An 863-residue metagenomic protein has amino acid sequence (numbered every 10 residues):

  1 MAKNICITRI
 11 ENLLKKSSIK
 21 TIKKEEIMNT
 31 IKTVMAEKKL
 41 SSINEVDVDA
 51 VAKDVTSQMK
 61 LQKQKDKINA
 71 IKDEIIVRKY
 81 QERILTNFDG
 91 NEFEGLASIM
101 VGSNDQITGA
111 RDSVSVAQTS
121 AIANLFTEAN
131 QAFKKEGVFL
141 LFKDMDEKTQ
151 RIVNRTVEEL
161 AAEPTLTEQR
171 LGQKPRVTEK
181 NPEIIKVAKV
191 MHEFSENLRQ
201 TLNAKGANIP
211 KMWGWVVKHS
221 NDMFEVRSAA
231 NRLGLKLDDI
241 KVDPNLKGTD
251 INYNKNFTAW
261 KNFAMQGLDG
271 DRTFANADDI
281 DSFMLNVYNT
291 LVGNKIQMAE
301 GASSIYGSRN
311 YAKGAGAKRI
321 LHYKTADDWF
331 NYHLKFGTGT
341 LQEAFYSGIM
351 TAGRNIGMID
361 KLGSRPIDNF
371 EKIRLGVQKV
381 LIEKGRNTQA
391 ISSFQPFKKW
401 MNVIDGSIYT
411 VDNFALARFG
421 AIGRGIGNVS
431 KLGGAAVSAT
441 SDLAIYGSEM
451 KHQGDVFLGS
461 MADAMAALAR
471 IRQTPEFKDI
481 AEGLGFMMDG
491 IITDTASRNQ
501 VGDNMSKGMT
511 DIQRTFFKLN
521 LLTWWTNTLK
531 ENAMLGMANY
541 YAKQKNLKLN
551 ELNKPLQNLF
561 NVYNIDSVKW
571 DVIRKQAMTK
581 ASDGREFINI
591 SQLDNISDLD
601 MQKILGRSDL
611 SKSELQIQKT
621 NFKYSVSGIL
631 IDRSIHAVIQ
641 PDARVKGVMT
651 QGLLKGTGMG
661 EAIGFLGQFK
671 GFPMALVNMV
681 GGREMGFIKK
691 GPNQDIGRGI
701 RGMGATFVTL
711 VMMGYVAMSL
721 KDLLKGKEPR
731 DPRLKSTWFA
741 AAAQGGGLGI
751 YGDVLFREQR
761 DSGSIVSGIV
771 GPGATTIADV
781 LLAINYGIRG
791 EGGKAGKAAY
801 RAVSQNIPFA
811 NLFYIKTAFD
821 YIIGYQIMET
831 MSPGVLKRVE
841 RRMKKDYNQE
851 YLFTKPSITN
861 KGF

Functional and structural regions predicted by a protein language model:
A2-N197, T201-A207, K211-N231: Low-complexity, small/polar and acidic-rich linker and loop segments
E147-R176, Q378-F419: Acidic/polar, low-complexity linker and loop regions
R176-K180, V287-L291, I296, A302-F330 (+1 more regions): Short linear interaction motifs
N181-R199, S393-D405, G423-I426, L484 (+4 more regions): Short amphipathic alpha-helical coiled-coil/interface segments
G214, S220, N262, D269-F274 (+3 more regions): Domain-level detector for long, ordered catalytic/regulatory cores in large eukaryotic signaling and trafficking
F345-G385: Low-complexity, highly charged intrinsically disordered N-terminal segments that act as targeting/localization
A436-M505, A662-F863: Small-residue-rich, membrane-active alpha-helical segments
A581-S582, N589-P673: Glycine-centered flexible beta-alpha turn that most often forms the glycine-rich phosphate-binding loop
